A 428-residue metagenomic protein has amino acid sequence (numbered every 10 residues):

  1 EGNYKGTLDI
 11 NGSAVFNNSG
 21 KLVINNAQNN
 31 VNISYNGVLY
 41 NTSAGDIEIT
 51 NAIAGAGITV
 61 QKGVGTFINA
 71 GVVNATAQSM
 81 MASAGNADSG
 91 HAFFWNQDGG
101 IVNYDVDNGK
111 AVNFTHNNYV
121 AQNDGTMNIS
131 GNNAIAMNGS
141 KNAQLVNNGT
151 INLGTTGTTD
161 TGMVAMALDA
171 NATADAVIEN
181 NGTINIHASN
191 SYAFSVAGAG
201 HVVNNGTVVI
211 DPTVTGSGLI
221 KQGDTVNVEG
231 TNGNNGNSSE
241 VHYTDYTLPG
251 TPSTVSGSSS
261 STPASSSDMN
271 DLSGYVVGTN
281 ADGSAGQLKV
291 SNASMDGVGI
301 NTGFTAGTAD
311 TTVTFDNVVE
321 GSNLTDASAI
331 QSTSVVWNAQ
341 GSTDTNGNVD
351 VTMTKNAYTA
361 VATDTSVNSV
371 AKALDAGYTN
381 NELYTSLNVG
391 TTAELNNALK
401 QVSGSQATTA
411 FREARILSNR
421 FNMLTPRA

Functional and structural regions predicted by a protein language model:
E1-A428: Long, low-complexity, polar and repeat-rich extracellular regions of very large Gram-negative surface proteins
